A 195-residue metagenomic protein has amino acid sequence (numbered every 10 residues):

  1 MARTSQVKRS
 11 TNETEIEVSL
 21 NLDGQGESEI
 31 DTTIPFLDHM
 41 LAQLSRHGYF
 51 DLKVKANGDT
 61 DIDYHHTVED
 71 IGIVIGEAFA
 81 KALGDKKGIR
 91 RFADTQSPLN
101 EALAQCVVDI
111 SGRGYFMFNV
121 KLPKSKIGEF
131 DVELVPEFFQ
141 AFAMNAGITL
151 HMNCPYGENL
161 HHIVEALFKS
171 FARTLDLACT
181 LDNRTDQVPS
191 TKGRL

Functional and structural regions predicted by a protein language model:
M1-L195: N-terminal intrinsically disordered, cationic/polar leader segments that include organellar targeting peptides
